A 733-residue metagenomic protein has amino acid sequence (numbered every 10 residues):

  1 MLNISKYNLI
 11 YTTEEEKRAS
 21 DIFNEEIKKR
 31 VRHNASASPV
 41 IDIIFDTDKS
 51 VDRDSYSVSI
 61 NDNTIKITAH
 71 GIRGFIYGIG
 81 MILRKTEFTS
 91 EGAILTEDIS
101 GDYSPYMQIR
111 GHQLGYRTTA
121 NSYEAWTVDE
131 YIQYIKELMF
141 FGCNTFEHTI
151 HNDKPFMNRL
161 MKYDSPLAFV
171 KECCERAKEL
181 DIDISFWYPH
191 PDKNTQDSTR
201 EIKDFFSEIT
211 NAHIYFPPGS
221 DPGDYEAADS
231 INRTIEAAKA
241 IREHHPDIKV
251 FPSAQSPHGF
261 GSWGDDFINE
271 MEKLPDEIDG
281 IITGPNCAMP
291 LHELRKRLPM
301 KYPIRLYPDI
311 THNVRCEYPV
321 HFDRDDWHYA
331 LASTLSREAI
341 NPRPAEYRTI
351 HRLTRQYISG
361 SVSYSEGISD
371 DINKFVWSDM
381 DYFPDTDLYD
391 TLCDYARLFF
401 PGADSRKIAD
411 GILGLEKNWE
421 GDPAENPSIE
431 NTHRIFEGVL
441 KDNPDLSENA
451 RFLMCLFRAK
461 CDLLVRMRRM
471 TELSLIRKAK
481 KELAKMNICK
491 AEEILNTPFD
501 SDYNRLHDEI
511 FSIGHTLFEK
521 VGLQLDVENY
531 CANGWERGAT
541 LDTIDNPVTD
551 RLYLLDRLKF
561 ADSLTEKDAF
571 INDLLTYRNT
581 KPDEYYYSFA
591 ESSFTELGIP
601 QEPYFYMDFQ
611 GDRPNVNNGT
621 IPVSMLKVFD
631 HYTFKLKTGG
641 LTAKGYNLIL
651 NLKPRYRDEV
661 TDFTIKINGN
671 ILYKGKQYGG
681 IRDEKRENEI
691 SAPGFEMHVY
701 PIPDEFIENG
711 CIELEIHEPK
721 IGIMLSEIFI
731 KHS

Functional and structural regions predicted by a protein language model:
M1-Y7, T12-I22, E26, S50-N194 (+4 more regions): Feature activates predominantly on carbohydrate-active enzymes
H33-D54: Short, well-ordered secondary-structure micro-motifs within conserved domains or adaptor modules
I65-G71, L95-T96, A450-M454, A459-C461 (+1 more regions): Generic recognition of long tandem-repeat/solenoid scaffolds
E87-E91, N144, F156, L160-C174 (+5 more regions): Catalytic-core regions of glycoside hydrolase
G111, I214, G280, S726-E727: Extracellular/lumenal ectodomain signal focusing on beta-strand-rich modules and carbohydrate-recognition contexts
S365-N373, D385-D583: C-terminal non-catalytic alpha-helical accessory regions
D562-L641, I690, K720, M724-K731: Glycan-recognition and processing domains
V616-L641, N651-H732: Beta-strand-rich ligand-recognition modules
